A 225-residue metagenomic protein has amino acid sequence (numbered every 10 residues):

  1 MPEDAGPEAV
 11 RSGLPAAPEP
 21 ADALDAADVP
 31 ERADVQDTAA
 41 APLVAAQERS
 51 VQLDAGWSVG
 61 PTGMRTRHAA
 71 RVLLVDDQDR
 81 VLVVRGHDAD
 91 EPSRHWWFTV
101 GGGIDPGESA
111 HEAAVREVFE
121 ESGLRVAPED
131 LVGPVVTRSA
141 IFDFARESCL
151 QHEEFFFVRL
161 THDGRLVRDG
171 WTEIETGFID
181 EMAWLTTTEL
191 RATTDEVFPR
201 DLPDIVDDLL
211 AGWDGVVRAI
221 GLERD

Functional and structural regions predicted by a protein language model:
P2-D4, A41-D77: Acidic, metal-coordinating catalytic segment for phosphate/diphosphate chemistry, firing primarily on the Nudix
P2-V10, L14, D163-D225: Nudix hydrolase/Nudix homology domain
E3, E8-A9, A16-A40: Asp/Glu-rich intrinsically disordered low-complexity tracts
L53-T62, F142-R146, G170-T172: Short, P/G- and charge-enriched loop/turn segments at secondary-structure junctions
L74, R85, F157-R159, A183-E189: Short, well-ordered beta-strand micro-motif
R80-E121, R125: Conserved Nudix-box catalytic region and its N-terminal flanking loop in Nudix hydrolases and closely related
R125-V135: A short coil-to-beta-strand element that immediately follows conserved catalytic motifs
R138-D169, I205: Active-site-adjacent beta-strand/loop module that shapes the phosphate/pyrophosphate-binding cleft
